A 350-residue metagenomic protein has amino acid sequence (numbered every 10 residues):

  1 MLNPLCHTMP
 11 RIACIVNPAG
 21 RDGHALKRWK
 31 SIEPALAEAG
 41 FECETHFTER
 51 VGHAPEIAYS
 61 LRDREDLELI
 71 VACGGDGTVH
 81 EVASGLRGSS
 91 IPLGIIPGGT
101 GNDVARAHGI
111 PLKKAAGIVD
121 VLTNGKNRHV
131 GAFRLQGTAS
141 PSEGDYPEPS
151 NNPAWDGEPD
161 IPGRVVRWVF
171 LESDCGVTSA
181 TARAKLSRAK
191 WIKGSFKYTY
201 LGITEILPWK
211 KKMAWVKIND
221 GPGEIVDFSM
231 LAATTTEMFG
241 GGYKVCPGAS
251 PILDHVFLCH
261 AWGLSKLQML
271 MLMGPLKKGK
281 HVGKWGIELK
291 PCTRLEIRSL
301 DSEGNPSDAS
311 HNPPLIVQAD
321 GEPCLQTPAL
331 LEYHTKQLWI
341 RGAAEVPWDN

Functional and structural regions predicted by a protein language model:
M1-I70, H80, A116, P347: ATP/NTP phosphate-donor binding region
P18, C73-G75, I96-G99: Glycine-rich beta-strand-to-loop/alpha-helix junction loops that act as flexible
A25, E81-A83, A105-R106, A180 (+2 more regions): Short glycine-/acidic-enriched loop or helix-start segments at secondary-structure transitions that form or flank
A25, I218-G221, I225, K244-V245 (+2 more regions): ATP/nucleoside-binding phosphotransfer catalytic cores, i.e., glycine-rich phosphate-binding loops
K30, P34, Y59, S84-R87 (+2 more regions): Short, well-ordered alpha-helices that flank and scaffold nucleotide-derived cofactor binding pockets
A39, G88-P92, G98-M230: Catalytic core of DAGKc-family lipid kinases
T78-I91: Short Gly/Thr/Asp-enriched flexible loops that form oxyanion-binding sites at enzyme active sites
D174, T178, A232-C246, P323: Glycine-rich phosphate/pyrophosphate-binding beta-alpha loops
